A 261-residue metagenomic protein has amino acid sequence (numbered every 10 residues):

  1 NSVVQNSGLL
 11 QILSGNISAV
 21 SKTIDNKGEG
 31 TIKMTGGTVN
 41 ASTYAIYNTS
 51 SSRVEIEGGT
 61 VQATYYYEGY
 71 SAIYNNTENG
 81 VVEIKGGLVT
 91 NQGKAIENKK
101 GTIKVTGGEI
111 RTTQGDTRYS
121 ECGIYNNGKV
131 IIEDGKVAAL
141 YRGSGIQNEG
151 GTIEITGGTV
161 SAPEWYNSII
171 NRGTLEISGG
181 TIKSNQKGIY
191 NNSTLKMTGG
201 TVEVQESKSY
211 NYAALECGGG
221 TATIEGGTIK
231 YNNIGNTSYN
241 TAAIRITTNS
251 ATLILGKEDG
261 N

Functional and structural regions predicted by a protein language model:
N1-S21, D25-T43, Y47-Y65, I73-G93 (+7 more regions): Surface-exposed loop/turn motifs in large extracellular/passenger domains
